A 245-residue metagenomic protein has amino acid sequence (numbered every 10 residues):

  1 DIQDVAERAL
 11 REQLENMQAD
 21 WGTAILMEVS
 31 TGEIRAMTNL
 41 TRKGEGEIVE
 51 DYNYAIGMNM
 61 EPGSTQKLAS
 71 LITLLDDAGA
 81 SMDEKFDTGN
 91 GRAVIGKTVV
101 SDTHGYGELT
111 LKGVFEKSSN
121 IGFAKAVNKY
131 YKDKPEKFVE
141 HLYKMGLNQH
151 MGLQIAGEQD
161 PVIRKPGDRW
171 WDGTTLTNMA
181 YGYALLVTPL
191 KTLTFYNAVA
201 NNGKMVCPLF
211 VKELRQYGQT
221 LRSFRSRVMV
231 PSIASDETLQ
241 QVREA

Functional and structural regions predicted by a protein language model:
D1-G22: Conserved, well-ordered alpha-helix/loop/beta-strand core segments that scaffold catalytic motifs
G22-G63, A69-A245: Beta-lactam-recognizing serine transpeptidase/beta-lactamase-like catalytic domain environment
